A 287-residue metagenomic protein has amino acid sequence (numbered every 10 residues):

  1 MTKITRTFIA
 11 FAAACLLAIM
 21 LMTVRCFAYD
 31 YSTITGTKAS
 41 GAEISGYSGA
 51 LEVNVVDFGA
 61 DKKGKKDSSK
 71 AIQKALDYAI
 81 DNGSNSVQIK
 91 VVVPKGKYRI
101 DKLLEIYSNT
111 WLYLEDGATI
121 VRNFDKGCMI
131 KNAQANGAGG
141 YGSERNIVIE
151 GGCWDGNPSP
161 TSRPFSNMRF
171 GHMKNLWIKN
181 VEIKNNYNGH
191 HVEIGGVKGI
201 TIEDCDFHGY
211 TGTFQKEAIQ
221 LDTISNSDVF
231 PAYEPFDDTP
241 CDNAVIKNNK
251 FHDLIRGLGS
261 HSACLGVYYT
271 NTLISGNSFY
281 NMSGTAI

Functional and structural regions predicted by a protein language model:
T2-A12: Bacterial N-terminal signal peptides that target proteins for export
A12-M22: Bacterial N-terminal signal peptides
L21-Y31: Sec-dependent signal peptide cleavage junction
V55-V92: Acidic Gly/Asp/Thr-rich repetitive segments characteristic of extracellular carbohydrate-active and adhesion proteins
Q73-D81, R99-S108, N123, A138-G139 (+2 more regions): Short, T/G/N/S-enriched strand-turn elements that build extracellular solenoid repeat scaffolds
S84-C128, N132-A133, W154: N-terminal extracellular ligand-recognition/capping segment immediately after the signal peptide
I100-L103, R122-G127, P158-S166, Y187-I194 (+5 more regions): Short glycine/acidic-rich loop motifs that flank beta-strands on beta-rich extracellular proteins
E115-A118, R145-G156, K174-N185, K198-T211 (+3 more regions): Right-handed parallel beta-helix
